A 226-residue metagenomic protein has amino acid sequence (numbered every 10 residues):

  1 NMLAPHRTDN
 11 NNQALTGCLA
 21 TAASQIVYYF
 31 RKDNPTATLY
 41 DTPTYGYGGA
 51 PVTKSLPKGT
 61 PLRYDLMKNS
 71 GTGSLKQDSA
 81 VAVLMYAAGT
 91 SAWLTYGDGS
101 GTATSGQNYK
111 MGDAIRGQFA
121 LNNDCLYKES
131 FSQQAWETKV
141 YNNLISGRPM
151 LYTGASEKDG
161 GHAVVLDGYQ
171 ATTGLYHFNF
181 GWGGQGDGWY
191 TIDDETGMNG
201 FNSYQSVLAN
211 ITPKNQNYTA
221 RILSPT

Functional and structural regions predicted by a protein language model:
N1-D9, Q13, N199: Extracellular zinc-dependent metalloprotease catalytic-domain scaffold
N10, C18, K158-G161: Short, glycine/acidic-rich beta->alpha junctions
T16, A20-E129: Cysteine-nucleophile protease catalytic domains, especially the papain-like/related folds used in DUB/UBL proteases
C18, A88, I115, Y152 (+4 more regions): Generic structural hydrophobic/aromatic packing signal, biased to beta-strands
S24, Y29, D33, K158 (+2 more regions): Short loop/turn segments at secondary-structure transitions that flank enzyme active sites
D33, L166, D193-D194: Short secondary-structure boundary/capping segments
D113, G117-N179: Active-site-adjacent substructure of cysteine-protease-like catalytic cores
I145, G160, Q170-T226: Cys-His-centered catalytic/binding microenvironment captured across papain-like cysteine peptidases and homologous
